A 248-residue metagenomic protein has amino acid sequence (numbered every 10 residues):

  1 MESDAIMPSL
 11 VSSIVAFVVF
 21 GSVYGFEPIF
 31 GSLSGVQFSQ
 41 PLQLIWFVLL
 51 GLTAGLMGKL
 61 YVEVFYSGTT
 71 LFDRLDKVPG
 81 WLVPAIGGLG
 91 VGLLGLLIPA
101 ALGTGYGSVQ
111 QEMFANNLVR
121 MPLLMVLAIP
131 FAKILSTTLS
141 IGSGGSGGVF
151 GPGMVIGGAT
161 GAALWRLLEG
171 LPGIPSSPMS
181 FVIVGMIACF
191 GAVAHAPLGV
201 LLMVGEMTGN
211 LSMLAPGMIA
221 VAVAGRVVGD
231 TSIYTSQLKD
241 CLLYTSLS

Functional and structural regions predicted by a protein language model:
M1-D76, W81-L89, L93, L97-I98 (+1 more regions): Membrane-embedded transport cores of multi-pass solute transporters
Y244-S248: Conserved small/polar residues in nucleotide/adenosyl-binding loops
